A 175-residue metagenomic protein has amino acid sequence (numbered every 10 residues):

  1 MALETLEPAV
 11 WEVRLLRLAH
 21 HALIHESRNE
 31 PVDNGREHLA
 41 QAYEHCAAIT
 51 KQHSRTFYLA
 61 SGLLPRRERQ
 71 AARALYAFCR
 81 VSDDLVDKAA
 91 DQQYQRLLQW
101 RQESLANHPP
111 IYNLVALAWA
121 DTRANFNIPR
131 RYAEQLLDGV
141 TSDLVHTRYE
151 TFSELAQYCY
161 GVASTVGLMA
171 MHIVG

Functional and structural regions predicted by a protein language model:
M1-G175: Acidic catalytic motifs of isoprenoid enzymes
